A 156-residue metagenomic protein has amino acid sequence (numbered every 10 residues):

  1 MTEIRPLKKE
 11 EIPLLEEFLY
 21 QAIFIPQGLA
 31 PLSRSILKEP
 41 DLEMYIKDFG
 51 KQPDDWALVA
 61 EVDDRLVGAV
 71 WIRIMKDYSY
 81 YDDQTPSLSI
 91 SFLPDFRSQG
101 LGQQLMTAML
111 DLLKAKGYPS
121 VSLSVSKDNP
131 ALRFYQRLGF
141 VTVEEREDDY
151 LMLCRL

Functional and structural regions predicted by a protein language model:
T2-E17: A short beta-loop-alpha structural element at the N-terminal edge of CoA-dependent acyl/N-acetyltransferase catalytic
L7, I90-F92, V125: Hydrophobic adenine-recognition pocket in adenosine-nucleotide-binding enzymes
E10, L14, L66, N129-P130: Short alpha-helical
I23-I25, L29, R34-Q84, S89-L93: Acetyl-CoA-dependent GNAT
S89, S98-D111, Q136-R137: Conserved acetyl-CoA-binding loop-helix of GNAT-fold acetyltransferases
G102, M106, D128-A131, D148-C154: Short glycine/proline-centered loop/turn elements that form peptide/ligand docking sites
L113-S126: Conserved GNAT acetyl-CoA-binding A-motif
Q136-R146: Conserved acetyl-CoA-binding loop of GNAT-fold acetyltransferases
